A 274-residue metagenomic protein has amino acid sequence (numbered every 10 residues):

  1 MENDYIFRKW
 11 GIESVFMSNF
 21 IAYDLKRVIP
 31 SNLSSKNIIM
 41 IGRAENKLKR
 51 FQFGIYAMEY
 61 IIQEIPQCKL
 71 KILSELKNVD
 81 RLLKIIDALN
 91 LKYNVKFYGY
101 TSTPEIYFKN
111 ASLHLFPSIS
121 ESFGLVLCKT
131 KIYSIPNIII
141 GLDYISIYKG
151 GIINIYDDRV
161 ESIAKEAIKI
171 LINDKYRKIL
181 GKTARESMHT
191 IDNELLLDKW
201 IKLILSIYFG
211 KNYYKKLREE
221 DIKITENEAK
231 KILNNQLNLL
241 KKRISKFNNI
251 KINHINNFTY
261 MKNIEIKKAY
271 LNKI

Functional and structural regions predicted by a protein language model:
M1-S14, Y23: A short, active-site helix/loop in glycosyltransferases that binds the activated sugar's phosphate group
K36, E45-Q63, D80: A conserved mid-protein helix/loop that constitutes part of the nucleotide-sugar donor-binding site
I41-R43, K69-L83: Glycosyltransferase donor-sugar binding loop
L82-T101: Nucleotide-activated donor-binding/catalytic signature segment of Leloir-type glycosyltransferases, i.e., the conserved
Y100-T101, Y107-A111: Short alpha-helical donor nucleotide-sugar binding micro-motif in glycosyltransferases
I119: Aromatic "clamp/platform" in nucleotide-sugar-dependent glycosyltransferases that forms part of the donor/acceptor
I152-E161, K169-D174: Conserved acidic donor-binding segment of nucleotide-sugar-dependent glycosyltransferases
K175-N234, N248-I250: A charged, aromatic-enriched C-terminal amphipathic alpha-helix characteristic of glycosyltransferases across folds
